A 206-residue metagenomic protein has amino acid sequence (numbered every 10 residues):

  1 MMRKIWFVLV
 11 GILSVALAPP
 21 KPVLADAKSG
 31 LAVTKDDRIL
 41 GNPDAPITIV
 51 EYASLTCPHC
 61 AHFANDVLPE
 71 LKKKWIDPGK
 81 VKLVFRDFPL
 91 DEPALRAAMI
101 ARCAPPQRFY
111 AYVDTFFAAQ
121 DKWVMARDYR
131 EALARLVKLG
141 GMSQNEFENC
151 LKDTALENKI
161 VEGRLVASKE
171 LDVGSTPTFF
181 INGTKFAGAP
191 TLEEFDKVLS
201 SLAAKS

Functional and structural regions predicted by a protein language model:
M2-L90, V161-L165, K169, A204-S206: Extracytoplasmic thiol/disulfide redox context detector
M2-W6, D26, S54, R135-S206: C-terminal cap of thioredoxin/glutaredoxin-like
S29-L31, D37-R38, A61, F88 (+5 more regions): Flexible, active-site-adjacent loop/turn segments at secondary-structure boundaries
L40-P43, E51, C103, V124 (+3 more regions): Short N-terminal micro-motifs specific to bacterial/archaeal maturation and metal-cluster initiation sites
A53-L55, A61-K138, S143: Structural alpha/beta surface segment adjacent to cysteine/selenocysteine redox centers across thiol/disulfide enzymes
